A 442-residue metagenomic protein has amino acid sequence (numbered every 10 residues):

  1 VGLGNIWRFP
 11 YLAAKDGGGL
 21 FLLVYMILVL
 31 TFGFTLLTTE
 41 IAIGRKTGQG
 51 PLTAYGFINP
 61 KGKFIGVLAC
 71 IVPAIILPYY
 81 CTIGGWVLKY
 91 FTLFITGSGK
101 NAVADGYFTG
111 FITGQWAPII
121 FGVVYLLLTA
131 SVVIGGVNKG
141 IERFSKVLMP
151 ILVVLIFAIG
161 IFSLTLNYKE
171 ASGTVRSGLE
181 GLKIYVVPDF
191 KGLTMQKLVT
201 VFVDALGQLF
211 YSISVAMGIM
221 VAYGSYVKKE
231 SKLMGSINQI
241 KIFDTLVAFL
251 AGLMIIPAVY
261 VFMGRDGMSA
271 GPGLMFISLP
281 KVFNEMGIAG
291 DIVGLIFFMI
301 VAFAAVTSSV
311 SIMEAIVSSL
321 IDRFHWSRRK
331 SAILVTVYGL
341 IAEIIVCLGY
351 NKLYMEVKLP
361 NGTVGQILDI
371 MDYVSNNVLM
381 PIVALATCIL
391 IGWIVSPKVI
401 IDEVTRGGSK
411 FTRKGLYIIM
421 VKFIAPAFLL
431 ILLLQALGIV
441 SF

Functional and structural regions predicted by a protein language model:
V1-M26, I219, G235-N238, I242-T245: Transmembrane helix-boundary motif of multi-pass solute transporters/channels
L12-D16, Q49-L68, C81-G140, Y168-V203 (+5 more regions): Inter-helical loop and helix-membrane interface segments of multi-pass membrane transporters/permeases
A13-T39, I65, A117-P118, L379-V383: Extracellular loop-to-transmembrane helix junctions
K15-D16, A42, F57-I58, F64-L77 (+3 more regions): Membrane-water interface regions at transmembrane-helix termini and the short interhelical loops of multi-pass membrane
V24-P60, C81, F262, L390-W393: Juxtamembrane transmembrane-helix boundary signature
I65-L68, G114, F324-T336, D372-L429: C-terminal membrane-solvent junction of multi-pass transporters and transport-like membrane proteins
G84-T113, G224-E230, G235, Q239-V247 (+3 more regions): Helix-loop-helix connectors at the membrane interface of multi-pass transporters/channels
K146-V306, V310, K330-S331: Membrane-embedded translocation segments of transport machinery
